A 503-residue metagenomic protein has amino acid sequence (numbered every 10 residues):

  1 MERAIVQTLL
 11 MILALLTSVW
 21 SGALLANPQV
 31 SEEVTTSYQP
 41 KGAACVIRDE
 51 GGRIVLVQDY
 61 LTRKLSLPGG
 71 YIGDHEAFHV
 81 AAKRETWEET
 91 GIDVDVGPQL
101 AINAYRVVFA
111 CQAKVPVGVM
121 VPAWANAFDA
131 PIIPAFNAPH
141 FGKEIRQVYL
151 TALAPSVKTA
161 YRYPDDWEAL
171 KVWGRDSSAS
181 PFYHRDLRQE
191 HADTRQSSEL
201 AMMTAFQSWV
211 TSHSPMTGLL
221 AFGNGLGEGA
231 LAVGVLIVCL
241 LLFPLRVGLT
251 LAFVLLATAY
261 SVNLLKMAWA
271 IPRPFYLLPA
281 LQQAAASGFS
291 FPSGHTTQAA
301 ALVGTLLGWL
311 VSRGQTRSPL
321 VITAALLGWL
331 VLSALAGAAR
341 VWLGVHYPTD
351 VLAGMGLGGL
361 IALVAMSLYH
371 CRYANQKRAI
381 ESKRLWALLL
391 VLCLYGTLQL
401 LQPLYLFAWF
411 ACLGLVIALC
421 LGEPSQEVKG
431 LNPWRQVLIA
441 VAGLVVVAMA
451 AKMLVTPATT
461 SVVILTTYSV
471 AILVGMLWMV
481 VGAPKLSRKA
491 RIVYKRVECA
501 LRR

Functional and structural regions predicted by a protein language model:
S18-S21: N-terminal signal peptide c-region/cleavage motif recognized by signal peptidases
N27-I54: Conserved N-terminal beta-strand and adjoining loop/helix that marks the start of the Nudix/MutT-like hydrolase domain
D49-E85: Conserved Nudix-box catalytic region and its N-terminal flanking loop in Nudix hydrolases and closely related
I72-D95, A101-Q189: Unchanged
F141, L153-L231, N263-Q283, V470-A471 (+1 more regions): N-terminal transmembrane-helix/juxtamembrane module of multi-pass inner/ER membrane proteins
G223-P244, Q298-A300: Hydrophobic alpha-helical transmembrane segments
L240-T258: Interfacial segments of alpha-helical transmembrane regions
A280-T459, L477-P484: Membrane-embedded catalytic cores of phosphoryl/pyrophosphoryl-handling enzymes
